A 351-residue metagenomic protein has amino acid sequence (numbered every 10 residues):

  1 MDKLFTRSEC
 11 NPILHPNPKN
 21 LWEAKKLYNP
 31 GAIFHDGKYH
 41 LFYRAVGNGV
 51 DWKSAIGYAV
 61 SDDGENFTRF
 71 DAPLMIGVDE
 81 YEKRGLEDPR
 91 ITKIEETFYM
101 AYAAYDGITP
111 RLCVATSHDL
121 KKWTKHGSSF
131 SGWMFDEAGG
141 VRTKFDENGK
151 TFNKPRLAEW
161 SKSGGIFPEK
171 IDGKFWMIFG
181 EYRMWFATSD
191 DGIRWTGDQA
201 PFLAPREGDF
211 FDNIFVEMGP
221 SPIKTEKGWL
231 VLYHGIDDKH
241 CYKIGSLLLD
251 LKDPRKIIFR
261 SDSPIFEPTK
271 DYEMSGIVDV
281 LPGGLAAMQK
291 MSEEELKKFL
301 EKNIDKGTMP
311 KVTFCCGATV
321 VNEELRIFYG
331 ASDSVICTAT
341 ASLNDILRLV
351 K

Functional and structural regions predicted by a protein language model:
M1-K25, N29-R84, K93-I214, I223-T308 (+2 more regions): Beta-rich carbohydrate-recognition and catalytic domains
D88: Peripheral membrane lipid-binding modules
V312-T313: Membrane-interface transmembrane-helix boundary segments in multi-pass integral membrane proteins
